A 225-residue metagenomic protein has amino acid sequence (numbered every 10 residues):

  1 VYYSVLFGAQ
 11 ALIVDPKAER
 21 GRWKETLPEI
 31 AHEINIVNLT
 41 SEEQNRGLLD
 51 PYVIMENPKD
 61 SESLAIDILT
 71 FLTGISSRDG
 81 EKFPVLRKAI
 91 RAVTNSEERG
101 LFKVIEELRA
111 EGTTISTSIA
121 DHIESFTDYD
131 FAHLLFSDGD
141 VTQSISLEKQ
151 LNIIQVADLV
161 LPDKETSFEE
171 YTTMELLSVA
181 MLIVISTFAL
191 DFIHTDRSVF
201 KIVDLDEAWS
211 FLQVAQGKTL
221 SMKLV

Functional and structural regions predicted by a protein language model:
V1-N38: Glycine-rich phosphate-binding loop of nucleotide-binding enzymes
A18, R22-P28, S41-V225: P-loop NTPase motor domains
